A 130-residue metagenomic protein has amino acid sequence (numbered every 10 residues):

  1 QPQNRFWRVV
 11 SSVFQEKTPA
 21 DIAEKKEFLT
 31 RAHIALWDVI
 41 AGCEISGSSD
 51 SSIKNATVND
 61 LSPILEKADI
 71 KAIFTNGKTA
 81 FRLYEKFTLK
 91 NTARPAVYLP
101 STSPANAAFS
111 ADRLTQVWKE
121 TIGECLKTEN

Functional and structural regions predicted by a protein language model:
Q1-S52: Short, surface-exposed acidic-centric catalytic microdomains
P2-W7, I22, H33, V58 (+2 more regions): A structural signal for well-ordered alpha-helical scaffolds and beta->alpha junctions
N4, A41-E44, T79-F81, T102-A105: Short, solvent-exposed loop/turn segments at secondary-structure junctions
V9, S49-S62, E85-N130: C-terminal capping/extension of enzyme domains
E16-A20, K26, T30, S62 (+3 more regions): Short polar/charged helix/loop
R31-T79: Internal catalytic-core helix/loop-beta-alpha segment that presents or stabilizes conserved functional determinants
